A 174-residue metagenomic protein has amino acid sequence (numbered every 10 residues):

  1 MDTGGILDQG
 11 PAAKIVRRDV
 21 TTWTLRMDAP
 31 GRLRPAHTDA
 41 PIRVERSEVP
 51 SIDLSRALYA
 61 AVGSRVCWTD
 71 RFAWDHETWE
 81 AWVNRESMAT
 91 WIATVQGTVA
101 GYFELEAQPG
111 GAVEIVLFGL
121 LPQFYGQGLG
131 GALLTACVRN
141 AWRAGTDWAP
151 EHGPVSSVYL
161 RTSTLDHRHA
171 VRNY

Functional and structural regions predicted by a protein language model:
M1-R43, E48: Acyl-donor-binding surface of acyltransferase catalytic domains
D2-A13, H152, T164-Y174: Conserved active-site alpha-helix within GNAT-family acetyltransferase domains
T38-R71: Short amphipathic alpha-helix that is part of the acyltransferase structural core
D70, W74, V83-T90, T94-P122: A conserved beta-strand-loop-helix scaffold within acyl/acetyltransferase catalytic domains
L117-L120, G126-R143, H169-N173: Conserved acetyl-CoA-binding loop-helix of GNAT-fold acetyltransferases
Y125, N140, E151-P154, V158-A170: Conserved beta-strand-loop-alpha-helix junction that forms the acyl-donor binding cleft
